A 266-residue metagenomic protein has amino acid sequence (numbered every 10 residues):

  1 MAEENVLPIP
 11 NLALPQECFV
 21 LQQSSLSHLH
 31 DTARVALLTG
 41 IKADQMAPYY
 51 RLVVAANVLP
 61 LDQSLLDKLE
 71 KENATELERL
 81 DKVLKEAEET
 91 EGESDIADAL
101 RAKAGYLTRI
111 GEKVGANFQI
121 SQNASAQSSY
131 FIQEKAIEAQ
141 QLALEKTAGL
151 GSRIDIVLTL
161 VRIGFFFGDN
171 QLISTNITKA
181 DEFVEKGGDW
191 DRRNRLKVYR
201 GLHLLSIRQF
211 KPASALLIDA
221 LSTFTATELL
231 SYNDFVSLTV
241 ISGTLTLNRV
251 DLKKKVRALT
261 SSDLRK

Functional and structural regions predicted by a protein language model:
M1-K266: Extended alpha-helical scaffold regions
